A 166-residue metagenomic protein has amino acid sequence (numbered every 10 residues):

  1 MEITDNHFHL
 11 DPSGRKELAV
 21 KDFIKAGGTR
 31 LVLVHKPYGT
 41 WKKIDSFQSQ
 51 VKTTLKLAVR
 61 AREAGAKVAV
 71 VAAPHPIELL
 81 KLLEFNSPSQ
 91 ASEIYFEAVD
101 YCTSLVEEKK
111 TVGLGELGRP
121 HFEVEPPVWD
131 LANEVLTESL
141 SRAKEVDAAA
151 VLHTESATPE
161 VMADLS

Functional and structural regions predicted by a protein language model:
M1-S166: Mid-domain alpha/beta scaffold segments of enzyme catalytic cores
